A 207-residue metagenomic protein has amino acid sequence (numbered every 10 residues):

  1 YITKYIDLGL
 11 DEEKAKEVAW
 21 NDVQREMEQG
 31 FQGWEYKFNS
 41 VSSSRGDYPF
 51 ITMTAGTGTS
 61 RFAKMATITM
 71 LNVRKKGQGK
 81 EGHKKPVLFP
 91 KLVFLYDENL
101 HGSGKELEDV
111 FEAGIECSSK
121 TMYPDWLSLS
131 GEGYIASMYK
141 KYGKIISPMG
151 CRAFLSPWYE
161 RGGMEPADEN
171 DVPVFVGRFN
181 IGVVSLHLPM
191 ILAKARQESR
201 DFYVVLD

Functional and structural regions predicted by a protein language model:
Y1-D207: Conserved catalytic cores of very large enzyme subunits
